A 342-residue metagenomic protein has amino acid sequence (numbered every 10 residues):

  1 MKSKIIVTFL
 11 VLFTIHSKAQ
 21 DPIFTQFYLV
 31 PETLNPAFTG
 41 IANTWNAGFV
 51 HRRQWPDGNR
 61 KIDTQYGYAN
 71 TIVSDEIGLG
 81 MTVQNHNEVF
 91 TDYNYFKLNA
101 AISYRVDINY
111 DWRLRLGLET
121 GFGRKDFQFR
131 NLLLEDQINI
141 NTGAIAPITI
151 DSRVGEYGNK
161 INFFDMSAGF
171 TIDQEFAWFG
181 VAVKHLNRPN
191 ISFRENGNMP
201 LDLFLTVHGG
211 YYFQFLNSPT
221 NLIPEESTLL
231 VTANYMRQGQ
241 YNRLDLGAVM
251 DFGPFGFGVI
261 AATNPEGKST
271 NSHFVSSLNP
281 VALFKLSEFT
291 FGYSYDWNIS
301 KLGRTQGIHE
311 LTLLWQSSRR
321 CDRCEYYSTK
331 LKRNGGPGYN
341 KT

Functional and structural regions predicted by a protein language model:
M1-I5, I108-Y110: Positively charged n-region of N-terminal signal peptides that target proteins for export
K4-T14: Sec-dependent N-terminal signal peptides
I15-A19: Sec/Tat signal peptide C-region and signal peptidase I cleavage site
Q20-T342: Subset of outer-membrane beta-barrel
